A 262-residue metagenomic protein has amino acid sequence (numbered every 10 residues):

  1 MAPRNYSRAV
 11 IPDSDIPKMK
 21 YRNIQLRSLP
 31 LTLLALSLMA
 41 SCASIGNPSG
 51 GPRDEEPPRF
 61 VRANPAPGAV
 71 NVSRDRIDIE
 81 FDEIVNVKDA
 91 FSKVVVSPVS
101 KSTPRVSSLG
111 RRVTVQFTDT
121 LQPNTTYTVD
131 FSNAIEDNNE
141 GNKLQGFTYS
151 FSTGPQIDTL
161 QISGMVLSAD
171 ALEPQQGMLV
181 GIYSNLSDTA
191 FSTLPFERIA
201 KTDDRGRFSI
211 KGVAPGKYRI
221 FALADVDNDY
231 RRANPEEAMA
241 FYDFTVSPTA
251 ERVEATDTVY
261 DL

Functional and structural regions predicted by a protein language model:
M1, L186, A214, A224 (+2 more regions): A broadly conserved detector of short glycine/acidic/proline-rich loop/turn motifs that flank catalytic sites and bind
M1-P58: Bacterial Sec-dependent N-terminal signal peptides
S7-R8, P12-I16, Y21, C42 (+5 more regions): Low-complexity, intrinsically disordered short peptide segments enriched in small/polar/basic residues
I11-S14, R27, L121, I162 (+1 more regions): Generic low-polarity alpha-helical segments
C42-R205, S209-G212, K217-F221, P235 (+1 more regions): Acidic, low-complexity Ser/Thr/Gly/Pro-rich repeat segments typical of extracellular/periplasmic and surface-exposed
Q145, V226-L262: Structured interaction patches on ligand/partner-binding surfaces of diverse proteins
